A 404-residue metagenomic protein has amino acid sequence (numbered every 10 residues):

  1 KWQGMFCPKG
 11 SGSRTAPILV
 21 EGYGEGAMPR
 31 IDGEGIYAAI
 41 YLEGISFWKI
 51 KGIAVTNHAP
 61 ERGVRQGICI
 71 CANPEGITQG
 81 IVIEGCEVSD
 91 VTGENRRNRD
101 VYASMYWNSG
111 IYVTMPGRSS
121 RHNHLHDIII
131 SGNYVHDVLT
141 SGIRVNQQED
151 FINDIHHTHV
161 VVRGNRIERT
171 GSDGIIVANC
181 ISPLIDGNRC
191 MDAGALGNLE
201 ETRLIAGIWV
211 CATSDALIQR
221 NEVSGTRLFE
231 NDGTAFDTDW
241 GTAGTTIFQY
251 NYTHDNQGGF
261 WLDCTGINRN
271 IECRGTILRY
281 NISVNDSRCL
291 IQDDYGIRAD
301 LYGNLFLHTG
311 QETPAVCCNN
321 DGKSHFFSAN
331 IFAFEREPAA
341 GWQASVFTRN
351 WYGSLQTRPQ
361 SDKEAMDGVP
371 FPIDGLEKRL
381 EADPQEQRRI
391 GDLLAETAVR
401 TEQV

Functional and structural regions predicted by a protein language model:
W2-Q3, E25: Short active-site-proximal "capping" loops at secondary-structure junctions
Q3-P8, G33-Y41, R62-P74, R96-L125 (+7 more regions): Extracellular beta-strand/beta-solenoid scaffold signature
C7, K51, Q249, Q387-G391 (+1 more regions): Solvent-exposed, non-membrane alpha-helical residues enriched in polar/charged side chains
K9, S13-V64, E87-Y106: Right-handed parallel beta-helix/beta-spiral solenoid domain characteristic of secreted/periplasmic
T15, G63-R65, I83, Y106 (+2 more regions): Short edge beta-strand segments in beta-sheet-rich domains
P17, E21-G26, S46-N57, I77-T92 (+11 more regions): Right-handed parallel beta-helix
P60, Q79, I176-V177, E200 (+3 more regions): Short, surface-exposed helix-loop/turn micro-motifs enriched in polar/charged residues
I111, T309, N320-V404: Acidic, glycine- and Ser/Thr-rich low-complexity intrinsically disordered tracts in extracellular/secreted proteins
